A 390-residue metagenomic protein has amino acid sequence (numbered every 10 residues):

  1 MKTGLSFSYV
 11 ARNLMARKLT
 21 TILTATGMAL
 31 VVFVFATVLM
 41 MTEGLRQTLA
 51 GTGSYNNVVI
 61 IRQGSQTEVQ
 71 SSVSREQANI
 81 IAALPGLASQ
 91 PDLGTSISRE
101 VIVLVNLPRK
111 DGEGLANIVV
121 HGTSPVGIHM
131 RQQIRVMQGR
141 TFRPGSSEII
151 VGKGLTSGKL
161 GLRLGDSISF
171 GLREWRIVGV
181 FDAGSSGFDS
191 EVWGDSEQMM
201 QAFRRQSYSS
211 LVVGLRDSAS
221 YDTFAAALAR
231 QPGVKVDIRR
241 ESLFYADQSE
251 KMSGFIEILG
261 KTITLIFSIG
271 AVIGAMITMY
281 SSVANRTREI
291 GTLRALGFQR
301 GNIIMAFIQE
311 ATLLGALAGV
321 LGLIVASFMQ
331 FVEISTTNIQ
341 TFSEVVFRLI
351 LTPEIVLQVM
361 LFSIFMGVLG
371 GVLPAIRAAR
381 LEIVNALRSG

Functional and structural regions predicted by a protein language model:
M1-S8: Short, membrane-interfacial amphipathic segments enriched in basic
K18-L45, S253-E289, T312-L321, F365-L369: Hydrophobic alpha-helical transmembrane segments of multi-pass inner-membrane transport and secretion
F33-V119, Q138-R140, G145, Q201 (+2 more regions): Hydrophobic, regular-secondary-structure patches
L45-T48, G184, S220-I273, S282-A284 (+2 more regions): Peri-transmembrane interface segments
I97-L104, G114-V126, R131-Q198, R205-S207: Hydrophobic secondary-structure segments that place a key small or acidic residue at a functional site
Y280, N285-I334, Q358-M366, P374: Transmembrane alpha-helical interface segments in multi-pass membrane proteins
I339-L373, R388-G390: Conserved transmembrane alpha-helices of multi-pass membrane proteins, especially helix-helix packing segments enriched
I376-G390: Short cytosolic juxtamembrane segments of multi-pass membrane proteins
